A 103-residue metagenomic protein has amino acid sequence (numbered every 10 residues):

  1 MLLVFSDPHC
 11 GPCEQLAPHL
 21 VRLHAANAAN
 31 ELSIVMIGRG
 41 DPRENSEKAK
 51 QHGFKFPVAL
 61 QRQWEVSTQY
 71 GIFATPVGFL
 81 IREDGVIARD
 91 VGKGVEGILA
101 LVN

Functional and structural regions predicted by a protein language model:
M1-E14, H19-L20: Short active-site neighborhood of thiol/selenol oxidoreductases, capturing the structured segment around
D7, R39, E83: Cofactor-binding loop segments of dinucleotide-utilizing enzymes, especially the Rossmann-like FAD- and NAD(P)+-binding
Q15-G38: Conserved helix-turn-beta segment immediately C-terminal to the redox Cys motif in thioredoxin-like folds
A17-L20, A49-Q51, G94-V95: Short, glycine/charged-enriched secondary-structure capping and boundary segments
V35, K48-I81: Short, internal strand/loop/helix patches that form the active-site neighborhood or redox-interaction surface
D41-E47: Short, charged/polar "capping" segments at the starts of alpha-helices and the immediately preceding loops
A74, F79-N103: Non-catalytic, surface beta->alpha helical segment in thiol-disulfide oxidoreductase systems
